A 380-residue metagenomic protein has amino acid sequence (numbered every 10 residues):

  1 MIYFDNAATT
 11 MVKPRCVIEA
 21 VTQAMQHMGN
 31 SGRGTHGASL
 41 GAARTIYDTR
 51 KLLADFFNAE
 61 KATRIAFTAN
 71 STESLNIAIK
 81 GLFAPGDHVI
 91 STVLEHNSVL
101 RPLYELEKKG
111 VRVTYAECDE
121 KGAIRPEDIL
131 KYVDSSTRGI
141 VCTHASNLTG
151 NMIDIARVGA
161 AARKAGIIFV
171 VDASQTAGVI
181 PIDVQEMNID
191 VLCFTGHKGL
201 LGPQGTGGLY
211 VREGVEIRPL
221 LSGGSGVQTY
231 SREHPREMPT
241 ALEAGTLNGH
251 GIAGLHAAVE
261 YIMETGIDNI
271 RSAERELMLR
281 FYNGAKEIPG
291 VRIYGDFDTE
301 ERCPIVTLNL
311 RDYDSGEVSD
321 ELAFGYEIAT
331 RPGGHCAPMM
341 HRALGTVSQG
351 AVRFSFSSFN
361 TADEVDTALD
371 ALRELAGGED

Functional and structural regions predicted by a protein language model:
M1-D380: Pyridoxal 5′-phosphate
